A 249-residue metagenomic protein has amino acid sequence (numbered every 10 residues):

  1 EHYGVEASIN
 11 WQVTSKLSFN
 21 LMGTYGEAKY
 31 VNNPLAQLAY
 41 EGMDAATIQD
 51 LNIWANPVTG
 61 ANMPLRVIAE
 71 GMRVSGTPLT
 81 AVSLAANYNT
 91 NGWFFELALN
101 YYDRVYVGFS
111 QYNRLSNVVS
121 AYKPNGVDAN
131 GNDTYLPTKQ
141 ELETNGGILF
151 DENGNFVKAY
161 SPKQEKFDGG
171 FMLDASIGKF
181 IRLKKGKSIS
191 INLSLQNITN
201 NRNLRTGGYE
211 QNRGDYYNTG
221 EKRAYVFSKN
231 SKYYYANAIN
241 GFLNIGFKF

Functional and structural regions predicted by a protein language model:
E1, A61-E70, N155-P162, A224-K229: Extracytoplasmic loops and strand-loop junctions of Gram-negative outer membrane beta-barrel proteins
E1-Q111: Gram-negative outer-membrane beta-barrel transporters
E1-Y3, P78-V82, G169-L173, K187 (+1 more regions): Residues that define the transmembrane beta-barrel architecture of outer-membrane proteins
F19-L21, L84, F95-L97, A175 (+2 more regions): Transmembrane beta-strands of outer-membrane beta-barrel proteins
M72-S75, P162-F167, K232: Outer-membrane beta-barrel proteins
N100-E143, G147-N153, K179-F249: C-terminal beta-signal and adjacent terminal beta-strands/loops of Gram-negative outer-membrane beta-barrel proteins
L149, P162-K163, F171: Outer membrane beta-barrel transmembrane domains
F171-S176, I181: A short, acidic, amphipathic alpha-helical segment used as a generic capping/interface helix at domain edges
